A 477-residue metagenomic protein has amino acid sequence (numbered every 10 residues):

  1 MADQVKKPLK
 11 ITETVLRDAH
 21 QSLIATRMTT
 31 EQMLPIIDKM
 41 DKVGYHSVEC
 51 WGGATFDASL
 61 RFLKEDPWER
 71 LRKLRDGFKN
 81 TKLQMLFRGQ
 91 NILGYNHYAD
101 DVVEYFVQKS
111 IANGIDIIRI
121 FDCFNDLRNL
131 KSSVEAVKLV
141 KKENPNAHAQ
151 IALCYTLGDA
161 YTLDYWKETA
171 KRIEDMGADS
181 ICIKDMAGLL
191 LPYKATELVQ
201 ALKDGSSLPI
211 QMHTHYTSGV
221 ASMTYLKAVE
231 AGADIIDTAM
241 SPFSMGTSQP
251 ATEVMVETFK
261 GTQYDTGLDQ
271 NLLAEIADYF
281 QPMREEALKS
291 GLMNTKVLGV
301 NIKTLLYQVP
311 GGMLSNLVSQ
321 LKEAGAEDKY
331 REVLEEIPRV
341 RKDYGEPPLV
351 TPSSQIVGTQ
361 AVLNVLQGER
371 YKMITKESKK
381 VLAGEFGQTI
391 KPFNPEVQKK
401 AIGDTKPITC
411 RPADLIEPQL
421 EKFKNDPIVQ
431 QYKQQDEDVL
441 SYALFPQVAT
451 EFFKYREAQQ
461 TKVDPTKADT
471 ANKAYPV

Functional and structural regions predicted by a protein language model:
A2-T26, F78-N96, E143-L157, Q200-K203: N-terminal small/glycine-rich loop or linker at the start of catalytic domains across soluble metabolic enzymes
V5-L9, G44-H46, K79-L83, G114-I117 (+4 more regions): Short, well-ordered coil/turn segments that N-cap beta-strands
I11, A19, M40, I120 (+4 more regions): Conserved, mostly hydrophobic/aromatic
K39-S59, N294-T304, Q308-V477: Terminal or standalone catalytic/regulatory effector modules within metabolic enzymes and repeat proteins
G52-V140, H148-E174, I181, G188-P192: Active-site beta->alpha loop and helix N-cap motifs at the rims of alpha/beta catalytic domains
I120-C123, D185, A231-S248: Glycine-rich phosphate-binding active-site loops on the catalytic face of alpha/beta enzymes
Y161-I173, S218-D234: Catalytic cores of alpha/beta
S244-T266: C-terminal helical cap(s) of enzyme catalytic domains, especially alpha/beta-barrels
